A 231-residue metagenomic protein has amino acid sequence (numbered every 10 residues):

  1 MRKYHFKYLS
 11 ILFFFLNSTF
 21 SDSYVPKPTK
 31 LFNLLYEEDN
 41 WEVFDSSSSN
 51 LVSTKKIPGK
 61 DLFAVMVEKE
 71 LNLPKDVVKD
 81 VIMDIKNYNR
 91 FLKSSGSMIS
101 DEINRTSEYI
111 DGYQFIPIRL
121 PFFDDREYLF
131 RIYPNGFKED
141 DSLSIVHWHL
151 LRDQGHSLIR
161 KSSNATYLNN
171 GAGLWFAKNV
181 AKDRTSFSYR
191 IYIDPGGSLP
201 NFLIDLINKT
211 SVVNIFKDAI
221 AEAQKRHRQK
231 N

Functional and structural regions predicted by a protein language model:
K3-I11: Sec-dependent signal peptide recognition, specifically the positively charged N-region followed immediately by
L12-F20: Hydrophobic h-region of N-terminal signal peptides that target proteins for export in Gram-negative bacteria
D22-N231: Eukaryotic helix-grip
